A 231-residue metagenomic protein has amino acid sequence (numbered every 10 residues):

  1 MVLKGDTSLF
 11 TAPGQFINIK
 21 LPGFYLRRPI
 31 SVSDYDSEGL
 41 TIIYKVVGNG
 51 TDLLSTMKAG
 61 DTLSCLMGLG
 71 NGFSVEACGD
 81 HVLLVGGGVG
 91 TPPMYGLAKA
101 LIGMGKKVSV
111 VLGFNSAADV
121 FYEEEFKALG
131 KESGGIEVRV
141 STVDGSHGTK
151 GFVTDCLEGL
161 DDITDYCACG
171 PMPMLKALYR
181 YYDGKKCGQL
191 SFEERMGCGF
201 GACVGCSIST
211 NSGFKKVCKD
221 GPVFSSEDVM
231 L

Functional and structural regions predicted by a protein language model:
M1-A59: Ferredoxin-reductase
Y25-V32, G70-D80, C218: Short, Lys/Arg- and Gly-enriched loop/turn segments at beta-strand edges
N49-E193: FNR/FR-type flavoprotein reductase catalytic core
P93, M172-M174, E193-P222: Local cysteine-cluster metal-coordination motifs and their immediate loop/turn environment, predominantly Fe-S cluster
D220-L231: Short microdomains enriched in Cys/His and/or Lys/Arg
